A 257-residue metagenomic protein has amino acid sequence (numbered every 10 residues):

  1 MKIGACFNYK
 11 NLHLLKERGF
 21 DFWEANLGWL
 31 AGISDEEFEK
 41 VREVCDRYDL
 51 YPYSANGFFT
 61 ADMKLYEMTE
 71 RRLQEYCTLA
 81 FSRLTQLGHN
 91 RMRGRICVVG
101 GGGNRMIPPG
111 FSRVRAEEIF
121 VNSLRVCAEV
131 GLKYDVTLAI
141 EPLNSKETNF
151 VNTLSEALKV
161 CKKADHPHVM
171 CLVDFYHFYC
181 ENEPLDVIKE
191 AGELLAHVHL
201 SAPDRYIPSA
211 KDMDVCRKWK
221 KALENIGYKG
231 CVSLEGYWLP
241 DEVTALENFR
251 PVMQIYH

Functional and structural regions predicted by a protein language model:
M1-G19, Q74-E75, M92-G94, V151-V173 (+1 more regions): Histidine-acidic metal/acid-base catalytic patches
M1-R93, R125, H166, E193 (+1 more regions): N-terminal pre-domain/capping segments
Y9-N11, L27-W29, G57-A61, G103-R105 (+4 more regions): Active-site-proximal loop/turn and secondary-structure-junction residues that shape catalytic pockets, frequently
G19-F22, F59-D62, N104-P108, T137-I140 (+1 more regions): A short alpha-helix capping/helix-coil boundary motif
D35-F38, L65-E67, P109-F111, V151-T153 (+2 more regions): Short secondary-structure transition/capping segments
E37-Y48, F120-G131, V187-E190, K218-L223: Catalytic-core regions built around general acid/base machinery
R47, Y66-M170: Active-site acidic/histidine proton-transfer and metal-coordination neighborhood in alpha/beta enzyme cores
